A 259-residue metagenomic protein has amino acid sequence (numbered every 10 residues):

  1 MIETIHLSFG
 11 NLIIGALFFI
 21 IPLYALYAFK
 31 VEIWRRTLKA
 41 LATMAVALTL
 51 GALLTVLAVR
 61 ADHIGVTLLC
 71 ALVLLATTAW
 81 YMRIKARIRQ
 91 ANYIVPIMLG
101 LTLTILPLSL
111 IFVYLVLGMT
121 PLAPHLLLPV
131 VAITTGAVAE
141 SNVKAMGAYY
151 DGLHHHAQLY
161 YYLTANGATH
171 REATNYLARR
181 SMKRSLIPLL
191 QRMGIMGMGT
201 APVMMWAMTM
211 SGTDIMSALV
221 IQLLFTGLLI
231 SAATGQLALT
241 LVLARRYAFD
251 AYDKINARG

Functional and structural regions predicted by a protein language model:
I5-F18, A61-A76: Structural signature of hydrophobic alpha-helical transmembrane segments
L7, N11-G15, V66, I88-A145: Loop-to-helix entry region at the N-terminal start of transmembrane alpha-helices in multi-pass membrane transporters
L23-R35, T78-R89: C-terminal ends of transmembrane helices
T135-Y160, L239: Membrane-embedded alpha-helices of multi-pass transport/permease systems
A148-S181: Short cytoplasmic-facing helical segments at TM-TM junctions of multi-pass membrane proteins
A173-P202: Transmembrane alpha-helices
Q191-M216, Q236: Non-cytoplasmic
G212, M216-R245: Hydrophobic alpha-helical transmembrane segments of polytopic membrane proteins
